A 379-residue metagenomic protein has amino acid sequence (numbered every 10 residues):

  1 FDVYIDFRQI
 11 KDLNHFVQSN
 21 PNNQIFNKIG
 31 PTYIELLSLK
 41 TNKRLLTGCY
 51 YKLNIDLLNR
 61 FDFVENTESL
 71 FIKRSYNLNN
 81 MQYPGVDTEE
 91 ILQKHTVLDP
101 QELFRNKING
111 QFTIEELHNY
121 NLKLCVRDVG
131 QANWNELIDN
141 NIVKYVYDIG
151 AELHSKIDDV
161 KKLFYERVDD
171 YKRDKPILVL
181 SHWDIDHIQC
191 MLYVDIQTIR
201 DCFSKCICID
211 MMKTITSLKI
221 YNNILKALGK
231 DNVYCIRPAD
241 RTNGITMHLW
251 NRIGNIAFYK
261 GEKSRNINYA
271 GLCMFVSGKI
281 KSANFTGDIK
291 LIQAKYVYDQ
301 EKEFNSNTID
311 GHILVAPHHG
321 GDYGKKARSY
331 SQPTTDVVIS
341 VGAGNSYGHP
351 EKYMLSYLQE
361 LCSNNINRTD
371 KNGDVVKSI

Functional and structural regions predicted by a protein language model:
F1-G30, E35-D174, I236-A316, G321 (+1 more regions): Core dinuclear metal-dependent hydrolase active-site scaffold
A151-S155, W183-I188, M212-I215, I289-A294 (+2 more regions): Short acidic, S/G/P-rich loop/turn micro-motifs used as interaction or catalytic elements
V160, F164, Y193-Q197, S217-N232 (+2 more regions): Short, aromatic/basic amphipathic alpha-helical patches
D170-K172, I196-C202, F304-I309, A327-T334 (+1 more regions): Short, conserved loop/helix-junction motifs that constitute active-site signature segments in enzyme catalytic cores
K175-I199, P317-K326: Di-metal (Zn2+ and/or Mg2+/Mn2+) metal-binding site signature of metallo-dependent hydrolases with the MBL/beta-CASP
P176-V179, C202-I215, D336-G344: Short internal beta-strands
T242-G244, R328-P333, N345-I379: C-terminal regions of proteins
I289-K290, N307-V337, V341-Y347: Catalytic cores of nucleophile-dependent amide-cleaving enzymes
